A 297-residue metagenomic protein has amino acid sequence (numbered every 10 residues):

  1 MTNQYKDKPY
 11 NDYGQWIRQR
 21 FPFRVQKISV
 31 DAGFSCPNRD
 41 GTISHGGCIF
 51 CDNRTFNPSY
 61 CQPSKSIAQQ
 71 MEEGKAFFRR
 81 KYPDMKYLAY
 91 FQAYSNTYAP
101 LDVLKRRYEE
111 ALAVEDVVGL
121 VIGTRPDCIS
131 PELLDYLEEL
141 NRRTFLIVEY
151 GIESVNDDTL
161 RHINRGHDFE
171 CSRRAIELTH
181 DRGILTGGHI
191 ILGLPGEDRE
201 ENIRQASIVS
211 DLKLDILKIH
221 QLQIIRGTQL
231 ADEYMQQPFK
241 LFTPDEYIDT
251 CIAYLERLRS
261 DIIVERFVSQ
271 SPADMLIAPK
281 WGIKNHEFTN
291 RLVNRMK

Functional and structural regions predicted by a protein language model:
M1-L88: N-terminal [4Fe-4S]-dependent radical SAM core
T2-I17, F21-Q26, I216, I224-K297: Auxiliary Fe-S-binding modules of radical SAM enzymes
Q26-V30, Y87-A89, L120-I122, L146-Y150 (+3 more regions): Hydrophobic faces of well-ordered beta-strands that scaffold small-molecule active sites in alpha/beta enzyme cores
C48, L112-V117, R204-I219, F288-K297: Structural recognition of alpha->loop->beta junctions
R54-G74, F78-L101, D116-I129, F145-C171 (+1 more regions): Core AdoMet radical
F78-Y82, Y108-E115, D135-F145, E177-D181 (+1 more regions): Acidic (Asp/Glu)-rich catalytic clusters
L101-E109, S130-E139, N202: Distinct, well-ordered alpha-helical segments
E170-Q229, D245-V268: Conserved C-terminal portion of the radical SAM core fold that forms the substrate/S-adenosylmethionine-binding
